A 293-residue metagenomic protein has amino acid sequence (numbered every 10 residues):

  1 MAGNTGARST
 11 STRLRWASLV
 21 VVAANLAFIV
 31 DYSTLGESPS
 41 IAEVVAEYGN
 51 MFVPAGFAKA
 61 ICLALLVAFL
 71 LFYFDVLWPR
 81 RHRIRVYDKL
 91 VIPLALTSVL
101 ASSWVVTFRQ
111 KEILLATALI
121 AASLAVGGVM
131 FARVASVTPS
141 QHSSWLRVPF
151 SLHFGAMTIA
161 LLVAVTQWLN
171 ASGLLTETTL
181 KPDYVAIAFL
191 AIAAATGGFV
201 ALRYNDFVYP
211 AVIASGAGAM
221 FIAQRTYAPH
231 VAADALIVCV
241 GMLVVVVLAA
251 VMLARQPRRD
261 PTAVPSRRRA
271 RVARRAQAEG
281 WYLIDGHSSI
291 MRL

Functional and structural regions predicted by a protein language model:
G6-L19: N-terminal membrane topogenic signal
T10, W78, R133-V137, A250-V272: Membrane-interface capping segments at transmembrane-helix boundaries
V20-F28, P93-W104, I120-F131, L146-T166 (+1 more regions): Alpha-helical transmembrane segments of multi-pass integral membrane proteins
V22-S40: Alpha-helical transmembrane segments of multi-pass membrane proteins
A46-I61, W145-H153, L174-V185: Short aromatic-rich membrane-water interface segments that cap or initiate transmembrane helices in multi-pass membrane
P54-A58, T178-A195, V208, F221-V247: Membrane-interface transmembrane-helix boundary segments in multi-pass integral membrane proteins
H82-L94, N205-P210: Membrane-interfacial loop-to-transmembrane alpha-helix junctions, especially the N-terminal start
S103-T117, L174-T179, V200-Y204, T226-V231: Membrane-interface helix caps and helix-loop-helix hairpins in membrane proteins
